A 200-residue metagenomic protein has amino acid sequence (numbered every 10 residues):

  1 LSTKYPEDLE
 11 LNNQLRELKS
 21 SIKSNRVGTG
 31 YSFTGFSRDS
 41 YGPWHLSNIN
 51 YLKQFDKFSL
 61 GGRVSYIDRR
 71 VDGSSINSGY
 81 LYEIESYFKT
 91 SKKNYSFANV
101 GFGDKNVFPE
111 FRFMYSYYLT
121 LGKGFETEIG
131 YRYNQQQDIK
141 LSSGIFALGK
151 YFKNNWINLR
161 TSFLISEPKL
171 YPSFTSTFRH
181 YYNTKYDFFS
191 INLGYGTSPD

Functional and structural regions predicted by a protein language model:
L1-S2, L148: Canonical positions in the second alpha-helix
S2-S91, N106, E110: Outer-membrane beta-barrel initiation region
S20-K23, D56-K57, K92-K93, T120-G124 (+1 more regions): Short loop/turn motifs that connect adjacent beta-strands in outer-membrane beta-barrel proteins
F36-G42, V64-L81, N99-D200: Outer-membrane beta-barrel translocator/channel fold
S96: Short Cys/His-rich Zn2+-coordinating modules
